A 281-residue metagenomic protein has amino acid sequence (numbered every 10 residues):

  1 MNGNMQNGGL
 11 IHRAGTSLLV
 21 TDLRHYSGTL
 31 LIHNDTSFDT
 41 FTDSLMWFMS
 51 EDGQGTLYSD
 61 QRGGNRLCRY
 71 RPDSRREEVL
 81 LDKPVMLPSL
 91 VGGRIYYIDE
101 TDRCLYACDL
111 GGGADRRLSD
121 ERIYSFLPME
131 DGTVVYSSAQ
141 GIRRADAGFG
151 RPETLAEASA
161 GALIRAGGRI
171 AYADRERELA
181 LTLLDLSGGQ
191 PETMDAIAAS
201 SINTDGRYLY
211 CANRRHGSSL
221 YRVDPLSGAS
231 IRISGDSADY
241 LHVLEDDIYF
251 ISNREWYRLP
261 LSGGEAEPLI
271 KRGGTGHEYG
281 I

Functional and structural regions predicted by a protein language model:
M1-D39: An edge-strand/N-cap motif at the start of beta-rich repeat modules
N4-R13, D43-G53, D82-G92, D120-D131 (+4 more regions): Repeated scaffold domains used in trafficking and secretory/extracellular systems, primarily beta-propellers
A14, R24-H25, N34, D52-G53 (+13 more regions): Short loop/turn segments that connect beta-strands within the blades of beta-propeller domains, predominantly WD40
L18-D22, T56-S59, Y96-I98, V135-S137 (+3 more regions): Residue position within the beta-strands of beta-propeller blades
H25-L31, G63-C68, D102-A107, A139-A145 (+3 more regions): Structural motif
H33-T36, Y70-R75, D109-G113, D146-G150 (+3 more regions): Short loop/turn segments that connect beta-strands within beta-propeller blades
R103, C108-L110, A114-L181: Solenoidal tandem-repeat scaffolds enriched in leucines and small polar residues
